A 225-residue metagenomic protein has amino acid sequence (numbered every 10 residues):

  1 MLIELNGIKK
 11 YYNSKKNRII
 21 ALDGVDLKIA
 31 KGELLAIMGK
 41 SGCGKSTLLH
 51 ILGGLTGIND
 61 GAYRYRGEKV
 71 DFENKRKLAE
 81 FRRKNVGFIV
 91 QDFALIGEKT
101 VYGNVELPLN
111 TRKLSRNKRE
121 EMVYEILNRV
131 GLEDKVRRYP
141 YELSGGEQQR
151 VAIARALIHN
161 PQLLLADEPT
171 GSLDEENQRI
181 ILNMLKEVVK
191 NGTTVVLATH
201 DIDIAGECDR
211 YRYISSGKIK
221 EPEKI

Functional and structural regions predicted by a protein language model:
M38-K40: The feature captures the beta-strand-to-loop junction immediately N-terminal to the Walker
G53: Helix-to-loop junction immediately C-terminal to a conserved catalytic motif
G61-F72: Conserved ABC transporter NBD signature motif
K99-L107: Short coil-to-helix segment of the ABC ATPase nucleotide-binding domain corresponding to the Q-loop/switch region
Y139-Q149: Conserved ABC ATPase signature
I158-Q162: A short, proline-enriched helix->beta-strand linker immediately N-terminal to the Walker B motif in ABC-type P-loop
L164-D167: Catalytic Walker B motif of ABC-type/P-loop ATPase nucleotide-binding domains
